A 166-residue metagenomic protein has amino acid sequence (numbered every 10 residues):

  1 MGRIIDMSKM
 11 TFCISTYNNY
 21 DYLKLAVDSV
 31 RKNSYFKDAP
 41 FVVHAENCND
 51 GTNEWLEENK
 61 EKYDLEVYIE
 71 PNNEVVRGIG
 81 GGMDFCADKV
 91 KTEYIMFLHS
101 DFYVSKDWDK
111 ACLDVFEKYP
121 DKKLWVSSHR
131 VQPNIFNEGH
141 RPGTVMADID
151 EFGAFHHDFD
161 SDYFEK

Functional and structural regions predicted by a protein language model:
K9-I14, V30, A39-H44: Hydrophobic targeting segments
N19-K32: Short, well-formed alpha-helical segments that are part of the catalytic scaffolds of diverse glycosyltransferases
A45-E54: A conserved acidic beta->alpha catalytic loop
E57, E61-R77: Conserved donor nucleotide-binding strand/loop of the catalytic core
N72-V90: Glycine-rich, basic loop-to-helix element that forms the pyrophosphate-binding segment of sugar-nucleotide handling
I95: Short aromatic/hydrophobic "clamp" motif used to bind/position activated sugar donors
H99-Y103: The conserved acidic donor/metal-binding loop of glycosyltransferases
S105-K166: Conserved catalytic core of nucleotide-sugar-dependent glycosyltransferases
